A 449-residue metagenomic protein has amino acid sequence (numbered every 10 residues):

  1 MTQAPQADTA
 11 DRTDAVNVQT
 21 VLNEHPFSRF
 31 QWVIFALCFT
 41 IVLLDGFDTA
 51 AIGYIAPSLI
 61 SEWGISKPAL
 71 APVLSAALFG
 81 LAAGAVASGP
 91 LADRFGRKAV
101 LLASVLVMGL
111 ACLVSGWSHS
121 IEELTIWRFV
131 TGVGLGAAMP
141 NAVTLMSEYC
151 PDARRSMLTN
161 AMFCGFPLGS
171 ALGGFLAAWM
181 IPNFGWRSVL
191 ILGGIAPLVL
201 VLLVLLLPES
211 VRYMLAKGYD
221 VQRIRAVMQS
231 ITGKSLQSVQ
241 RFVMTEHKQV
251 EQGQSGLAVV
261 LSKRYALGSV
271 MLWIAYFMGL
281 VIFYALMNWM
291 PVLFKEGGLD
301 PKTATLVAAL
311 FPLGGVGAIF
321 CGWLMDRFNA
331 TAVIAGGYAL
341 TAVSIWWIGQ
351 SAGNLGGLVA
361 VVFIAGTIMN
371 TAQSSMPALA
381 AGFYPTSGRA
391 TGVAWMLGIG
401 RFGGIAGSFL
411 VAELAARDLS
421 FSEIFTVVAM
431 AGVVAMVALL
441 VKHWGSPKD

Functional and structural regions predicted by a protein language model:
M1-E24, L206-R264: Intracellular cytosolic loops and amphipathic helices of Major Facilitator Superfamily
I52-G53, S262-I319: Extracytoplasmic gate region of multi-pass secondary transporters
G64, G96, W117-E123, P151 (+2 more regions): Helix-breaking motifs and short loop linkers at transmembrane-helix boundaries and internal kinks in secondary membrane
A83-I121: Conserved MFS/SLC helix-loop-helix module at the cytosolic interface between two early adjacent transmembrane helices
V107, A111, E122-V130, G356-I364: Paired small-residue
S156-P182, A196-P197, L397-G407: Glycine-rich segments within core transmembrane alpha-helices of 12-TM secondary carriers
P182-G194, A415-M430: A membrane-interface helix-boundary motif in multi-pass transporters
M325-M376: C-terminal transmembrane helical hairpin of 12-TM major facilitator-type secondary transporters
